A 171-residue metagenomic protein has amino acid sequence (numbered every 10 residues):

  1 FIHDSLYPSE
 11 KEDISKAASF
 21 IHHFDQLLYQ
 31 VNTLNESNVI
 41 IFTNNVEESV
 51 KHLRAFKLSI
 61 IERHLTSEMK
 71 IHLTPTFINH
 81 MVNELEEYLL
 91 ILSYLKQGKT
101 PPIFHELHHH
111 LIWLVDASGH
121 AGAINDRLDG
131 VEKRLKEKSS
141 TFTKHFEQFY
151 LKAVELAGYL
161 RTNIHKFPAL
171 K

Functional and structural regions predicted by a protein language model:
F1-K171: Surface-exposed peri-terminal alpha-helical interaction modules
